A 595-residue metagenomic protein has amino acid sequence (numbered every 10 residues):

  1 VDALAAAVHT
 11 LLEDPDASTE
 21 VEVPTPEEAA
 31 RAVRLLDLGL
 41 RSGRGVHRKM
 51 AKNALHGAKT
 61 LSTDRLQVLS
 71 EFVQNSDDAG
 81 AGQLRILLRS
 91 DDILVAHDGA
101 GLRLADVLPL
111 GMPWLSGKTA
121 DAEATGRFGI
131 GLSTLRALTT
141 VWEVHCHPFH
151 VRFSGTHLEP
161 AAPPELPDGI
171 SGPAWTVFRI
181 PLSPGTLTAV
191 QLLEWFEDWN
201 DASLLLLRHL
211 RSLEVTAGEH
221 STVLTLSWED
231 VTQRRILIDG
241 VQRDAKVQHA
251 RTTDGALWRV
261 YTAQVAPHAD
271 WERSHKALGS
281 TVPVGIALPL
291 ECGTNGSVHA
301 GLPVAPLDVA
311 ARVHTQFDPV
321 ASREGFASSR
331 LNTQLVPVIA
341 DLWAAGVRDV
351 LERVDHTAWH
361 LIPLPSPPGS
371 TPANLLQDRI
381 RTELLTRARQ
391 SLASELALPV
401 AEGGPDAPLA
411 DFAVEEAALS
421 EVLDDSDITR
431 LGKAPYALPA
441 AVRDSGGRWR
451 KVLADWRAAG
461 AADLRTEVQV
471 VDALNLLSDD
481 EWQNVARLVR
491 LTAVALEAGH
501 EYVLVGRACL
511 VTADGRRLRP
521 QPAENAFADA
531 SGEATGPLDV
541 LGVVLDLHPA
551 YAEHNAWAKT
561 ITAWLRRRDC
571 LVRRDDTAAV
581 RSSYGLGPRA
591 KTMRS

Functional and structural regions predicted by a protein language model:
V1-E20, L182, V223, W228-Q233 (+4 more regions): Amphipathic alpha-helical coiled-coil/helical-bundle segments that mediate oligomerization/assembly and other
V1-V190: GHKL (Bergerat-fold) ATPase N-terminal catalytic module, capturing the glycine-rich phosphate-binding loop and acidic
R65, R103, F128, A137 (+7 more regions): Active-site-proximal structural scaffolding
A81, T139-V141, H209-L213, H220 (+1 more regions): A broad structural signal for short, well-ordered beta-strand segments within beta-sheet-rich domains
G82, D91, A174-T176, H209-R211 (+2 more regions): Residues at beta-strand starts and edge strands
V144-H147, V151-F153, L213-V215, E352-T357: Acidic/polar loop patches that form or flank catalytic/metal-binding clefts of enzymes that bind anionic ligands
E159-A250, T333: ATP-binding catalytic core of ATPases
